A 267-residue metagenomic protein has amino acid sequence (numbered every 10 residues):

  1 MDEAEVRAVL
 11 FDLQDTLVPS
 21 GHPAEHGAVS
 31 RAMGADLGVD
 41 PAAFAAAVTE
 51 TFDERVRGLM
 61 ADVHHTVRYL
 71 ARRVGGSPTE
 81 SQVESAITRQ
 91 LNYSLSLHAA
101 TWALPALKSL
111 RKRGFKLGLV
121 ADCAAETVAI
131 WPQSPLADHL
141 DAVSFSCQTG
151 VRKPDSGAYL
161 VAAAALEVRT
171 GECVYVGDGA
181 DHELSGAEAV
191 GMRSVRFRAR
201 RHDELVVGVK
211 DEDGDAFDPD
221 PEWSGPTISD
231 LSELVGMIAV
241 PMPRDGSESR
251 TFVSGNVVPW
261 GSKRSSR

Functional and structural regions predicted by a protein language model:
M1-V9, P19-S20, L104, K108-R267: Asp-based, Mg2+/Mn2+-dependent phosphohydrolase catalytic module
D2-P105, K112-R113, A125, A129: N-terminal helical cap/lid subdomain that shapes the substrate entry/recognition surface in HAD-like hydrolases
